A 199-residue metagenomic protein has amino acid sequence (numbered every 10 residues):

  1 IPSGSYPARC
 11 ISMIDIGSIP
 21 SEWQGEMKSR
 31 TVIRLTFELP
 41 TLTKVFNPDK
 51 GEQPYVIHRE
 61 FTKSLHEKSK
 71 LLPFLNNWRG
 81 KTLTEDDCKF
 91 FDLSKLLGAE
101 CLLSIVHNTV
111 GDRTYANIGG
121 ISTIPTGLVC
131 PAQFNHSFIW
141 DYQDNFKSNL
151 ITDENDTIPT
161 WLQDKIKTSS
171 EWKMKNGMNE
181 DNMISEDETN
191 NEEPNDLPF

Functional and structural regions predicted by a protein language model:
I1-F199: Short beta-rich binding modules
